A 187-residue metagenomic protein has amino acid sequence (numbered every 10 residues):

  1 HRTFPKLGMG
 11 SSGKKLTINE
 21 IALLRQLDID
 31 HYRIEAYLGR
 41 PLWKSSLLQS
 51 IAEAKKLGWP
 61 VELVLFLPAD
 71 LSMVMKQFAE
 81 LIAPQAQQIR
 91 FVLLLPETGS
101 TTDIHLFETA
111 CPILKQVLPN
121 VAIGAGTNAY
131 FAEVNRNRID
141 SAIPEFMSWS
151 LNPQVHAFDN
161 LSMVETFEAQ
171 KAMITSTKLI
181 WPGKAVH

Functional and structural regions predicted by a protein language model:
H1-F146, H156, K171-A172, S176-H187: Non-catalytic accessory regions flanking glycosidase/transglycosidase catalytic cores in CAZymes
S148-L151: Short, small-residue-rich loop/turn micro-motifs
V155-V164: Surface-exposed cleft-lining segments at the edges of enzyme active sites
E165-K171: Short, surface-exposed polybasic-and-hydrophobic patches located at secondary-structure transitions
